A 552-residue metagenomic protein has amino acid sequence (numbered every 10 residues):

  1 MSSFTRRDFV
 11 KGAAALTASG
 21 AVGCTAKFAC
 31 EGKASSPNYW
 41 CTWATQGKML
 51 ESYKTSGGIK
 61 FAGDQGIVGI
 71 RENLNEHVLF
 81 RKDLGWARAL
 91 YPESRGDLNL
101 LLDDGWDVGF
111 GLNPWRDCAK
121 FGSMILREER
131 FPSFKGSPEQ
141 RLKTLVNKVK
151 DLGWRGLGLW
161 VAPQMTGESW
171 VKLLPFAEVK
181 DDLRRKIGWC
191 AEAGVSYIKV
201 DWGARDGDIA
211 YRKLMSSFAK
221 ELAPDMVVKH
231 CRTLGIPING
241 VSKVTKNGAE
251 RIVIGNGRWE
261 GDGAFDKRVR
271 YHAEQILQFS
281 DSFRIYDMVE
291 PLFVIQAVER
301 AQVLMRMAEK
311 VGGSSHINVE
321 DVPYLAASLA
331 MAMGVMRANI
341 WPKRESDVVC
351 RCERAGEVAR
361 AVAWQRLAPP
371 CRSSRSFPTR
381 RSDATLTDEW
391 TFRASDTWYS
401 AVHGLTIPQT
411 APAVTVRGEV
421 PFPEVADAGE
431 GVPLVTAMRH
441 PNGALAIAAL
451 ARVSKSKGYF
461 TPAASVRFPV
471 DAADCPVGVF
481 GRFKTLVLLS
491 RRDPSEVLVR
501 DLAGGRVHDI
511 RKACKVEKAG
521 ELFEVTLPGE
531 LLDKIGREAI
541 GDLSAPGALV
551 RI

Functional and structural regions predicted by a protein language model:
M1-T17: N-terminal secretory signal peptides and thylakoid transit peptides that target proteins across membranes
S3-F4, G23-G32: C-terminal segment of N-terminal export signals and the immediately downstream linker at the start of the mature
A13, T17-G20, Y91, G194 (+3 more regions): A generic secondary-structure signal for well-formed alpha-helical elements
F28, A87-A89, L145, K186-I187 (+3 more regions): Generic recognition of flexible, low-complexity loop/linker segments
E31-S35, E93-S94: Extracellular/periplasmic catalytic domains that process cell-envelope and extracellular macromolecules
N38-C41, L50-G66, L214-L543: Active-site-proximal substrate-binding groove within the catalytic cores of carbohydrate-active enzymes
W40, T45-I209: Aromatic-lined carbohydrate-binding/catalytic grooves of carbohydrate-active enzymes
L543-I552: A recurrent domain-boundary module in secreted/ectodomain proteins
